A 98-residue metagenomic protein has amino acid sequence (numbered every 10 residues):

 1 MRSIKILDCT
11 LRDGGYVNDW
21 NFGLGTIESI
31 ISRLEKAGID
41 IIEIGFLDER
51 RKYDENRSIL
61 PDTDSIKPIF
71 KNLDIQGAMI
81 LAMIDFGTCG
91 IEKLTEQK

Functional and structural regions predicted by a protein language model:
M1-D19, I75-M79: N-terminal small/glycine-rich loop or linker at the start of catalytic domains across soluble metabolic enzymes
G15-F22, D54-R57: A short N-terminal beta->alpha junction/helix N-cap motif
D19-S29, I91: Glycine-rich anion/phosphate-binding loops
E35, I41, F46-K98: Active-site beta->alpha loop and helix N-cap motifs at the rims of alpha/beta catalytic domains
